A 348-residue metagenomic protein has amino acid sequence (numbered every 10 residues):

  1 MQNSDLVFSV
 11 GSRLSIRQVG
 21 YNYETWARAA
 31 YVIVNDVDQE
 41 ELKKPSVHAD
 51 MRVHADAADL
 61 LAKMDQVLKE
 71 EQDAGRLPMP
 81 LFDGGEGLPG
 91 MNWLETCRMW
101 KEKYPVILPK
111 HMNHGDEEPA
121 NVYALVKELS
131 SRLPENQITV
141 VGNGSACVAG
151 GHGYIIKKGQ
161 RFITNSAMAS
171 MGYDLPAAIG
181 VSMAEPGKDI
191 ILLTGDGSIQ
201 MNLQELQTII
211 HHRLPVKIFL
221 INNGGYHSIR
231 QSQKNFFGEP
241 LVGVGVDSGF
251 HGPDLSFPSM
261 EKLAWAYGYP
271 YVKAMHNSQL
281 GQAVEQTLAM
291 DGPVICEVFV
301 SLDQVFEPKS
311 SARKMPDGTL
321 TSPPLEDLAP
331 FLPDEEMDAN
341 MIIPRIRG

Functional and structural regions predicted by a protein language model:
M1, P45, H54, L61 (+2 more regions): Thiamine diphosphate
M1-T96, V284, L288: Glycine-rich, acidic loop regions that bind phosphate or pyrophosphate groups
L6, I138, D189-I191: Structural motif
G11-R13, D38, G144, S198 (+2 more regions): Anionic group-transfer/hydrolysis microenvironments
R13-I16, P119-N121, S198-M201: Active-site glycine- and acidic-residue-rich loops that bind and position anionic ligands or nucleotide-like cofactors
A49-D50, N136-T139, Y269: Short active-site oxyanion
D73-E118, F299, A312-G348: Conserved acidic/glycine
R98-P176, V181: Active-site diphosphate/adenylate-binding microenvironment
